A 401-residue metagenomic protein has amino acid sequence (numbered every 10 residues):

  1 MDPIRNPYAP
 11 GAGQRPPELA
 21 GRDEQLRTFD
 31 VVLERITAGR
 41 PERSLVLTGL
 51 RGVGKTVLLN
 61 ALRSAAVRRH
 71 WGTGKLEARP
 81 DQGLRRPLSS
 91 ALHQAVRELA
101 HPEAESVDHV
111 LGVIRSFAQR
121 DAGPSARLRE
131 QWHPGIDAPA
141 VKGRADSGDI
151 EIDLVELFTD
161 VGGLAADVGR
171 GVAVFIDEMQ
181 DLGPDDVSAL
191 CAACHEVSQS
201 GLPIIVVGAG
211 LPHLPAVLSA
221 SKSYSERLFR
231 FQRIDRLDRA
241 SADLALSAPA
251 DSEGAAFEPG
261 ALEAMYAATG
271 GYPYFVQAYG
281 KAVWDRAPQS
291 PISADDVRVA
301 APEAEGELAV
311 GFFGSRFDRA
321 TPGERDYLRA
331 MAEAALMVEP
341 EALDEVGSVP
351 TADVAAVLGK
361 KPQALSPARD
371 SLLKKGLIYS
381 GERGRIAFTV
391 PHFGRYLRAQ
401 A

Functional and structural regions predicted by a protein language model:
M1-R43: A short, basic N-terminal segment
P7, I36, L214-A267, P288-P291: Helix-loop-helix "sensor" segment of P-loop NTPases
L26, D30, E324-A332, G394: Hydrophobic residues on short alpha-helical segments
E42-G49, V53, V57-V172, L202-I204: P-loop NTPase nucleotide-binding core
A166-F175, D181-A189, A193-S223, R233: Sensor-1/coupling segment of RecA-like P-loop NTPase cores
D185, L358-K375, R383: Short amphipathic alpha-helical interaction segments
G271, Q277-P362: Winged-helix-like regulatory helical subdomains adjacent to P-loop NTPase cores
P391-A401: Short, amphipathic alpha-helical interaction segments positioned at domain boundaries
